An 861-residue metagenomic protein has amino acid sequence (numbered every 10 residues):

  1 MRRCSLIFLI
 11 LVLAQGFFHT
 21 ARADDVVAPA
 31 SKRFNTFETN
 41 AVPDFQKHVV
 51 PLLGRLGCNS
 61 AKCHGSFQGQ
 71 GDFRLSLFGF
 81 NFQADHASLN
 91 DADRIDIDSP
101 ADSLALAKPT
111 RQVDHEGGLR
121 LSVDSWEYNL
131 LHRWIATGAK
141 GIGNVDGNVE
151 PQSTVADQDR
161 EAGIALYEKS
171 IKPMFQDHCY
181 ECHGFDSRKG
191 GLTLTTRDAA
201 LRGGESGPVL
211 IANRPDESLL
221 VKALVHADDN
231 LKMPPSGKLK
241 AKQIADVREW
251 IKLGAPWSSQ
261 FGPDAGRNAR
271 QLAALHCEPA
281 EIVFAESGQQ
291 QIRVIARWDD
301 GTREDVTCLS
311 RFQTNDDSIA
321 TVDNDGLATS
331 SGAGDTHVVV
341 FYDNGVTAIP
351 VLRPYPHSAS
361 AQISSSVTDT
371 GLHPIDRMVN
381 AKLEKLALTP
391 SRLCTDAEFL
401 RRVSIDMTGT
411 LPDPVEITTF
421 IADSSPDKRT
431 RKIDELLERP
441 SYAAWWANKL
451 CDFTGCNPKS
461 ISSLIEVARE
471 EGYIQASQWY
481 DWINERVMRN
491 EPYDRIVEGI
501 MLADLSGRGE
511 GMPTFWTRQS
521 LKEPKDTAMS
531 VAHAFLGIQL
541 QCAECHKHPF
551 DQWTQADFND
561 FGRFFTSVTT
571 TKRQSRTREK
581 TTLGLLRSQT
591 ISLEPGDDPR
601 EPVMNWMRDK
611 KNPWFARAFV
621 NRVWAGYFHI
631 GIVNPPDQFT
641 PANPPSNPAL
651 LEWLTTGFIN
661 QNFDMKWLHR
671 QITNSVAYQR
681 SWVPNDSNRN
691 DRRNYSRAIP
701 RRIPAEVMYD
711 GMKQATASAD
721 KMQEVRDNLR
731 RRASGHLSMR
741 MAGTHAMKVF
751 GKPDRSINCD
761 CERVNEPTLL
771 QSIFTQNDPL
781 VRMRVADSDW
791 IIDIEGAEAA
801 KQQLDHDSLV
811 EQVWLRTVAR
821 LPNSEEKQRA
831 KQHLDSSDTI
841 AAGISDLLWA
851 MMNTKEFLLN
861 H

Functional and structural regions predicted by a protein language model:
M1-C4: Positively charged n-region of N-terminal signal peptides that target proteins for export
I7-G16: Bacterial N-terminal signal peptides
F17-R22: Sec/Tat signal peptide C-region and signal peptidase I cleavage site
A23-Y128, H132, N144-R248, W257-R297 (+9 more regions): Solvent-exposed helix-loop boundary motif
L53, N59-F67, I135-A139, F175 (+7 more regions): Protein kinase-like catalytic domain
P109, T154-V155, A162, L192-L194 (+7 more regions): Short, structured secondary-structure elements that scaffold catalytic or ligand/cofactor-binding regions
A819: Conserved, function-critical positions that sit in or immediately flank catalytic and ligand-binding motifs
